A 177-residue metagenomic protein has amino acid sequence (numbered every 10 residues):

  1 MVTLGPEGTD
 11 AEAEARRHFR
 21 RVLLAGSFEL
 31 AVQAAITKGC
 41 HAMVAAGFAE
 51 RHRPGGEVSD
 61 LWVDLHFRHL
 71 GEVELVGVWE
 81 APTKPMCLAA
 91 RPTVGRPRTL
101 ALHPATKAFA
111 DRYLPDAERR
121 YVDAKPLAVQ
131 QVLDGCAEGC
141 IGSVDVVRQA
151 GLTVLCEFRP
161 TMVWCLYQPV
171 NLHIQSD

Functional and structural regions predicted by a protein language model:
M1-D177: Domain-level signature for soluble enzymes in the chorismate/prephenate branch of the shikimate pathway
